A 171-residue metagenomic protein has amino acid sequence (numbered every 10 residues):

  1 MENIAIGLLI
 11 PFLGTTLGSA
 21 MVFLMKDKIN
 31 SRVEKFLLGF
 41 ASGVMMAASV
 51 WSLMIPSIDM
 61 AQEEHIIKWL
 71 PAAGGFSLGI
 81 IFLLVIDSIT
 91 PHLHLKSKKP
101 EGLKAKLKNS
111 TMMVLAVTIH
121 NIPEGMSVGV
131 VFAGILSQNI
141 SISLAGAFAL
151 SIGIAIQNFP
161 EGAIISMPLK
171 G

Functional and structural regions predicted by a protein language model:
M1-G171: Intrinsically disordered, metal-sensing/regulatory segments
